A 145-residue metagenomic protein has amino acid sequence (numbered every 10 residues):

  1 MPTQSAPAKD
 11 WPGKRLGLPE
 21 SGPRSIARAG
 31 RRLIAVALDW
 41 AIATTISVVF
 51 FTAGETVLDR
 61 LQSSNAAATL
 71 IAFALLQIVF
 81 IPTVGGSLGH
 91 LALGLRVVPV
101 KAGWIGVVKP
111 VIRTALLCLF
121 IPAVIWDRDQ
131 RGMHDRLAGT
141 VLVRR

Functional and structural regions predicted by a protein language model:
M1-A123, R131-R145: Short, small/hydrophobic-residue-rich motifs at membrane-helix boundaries and re-entrant hairpins of integral membrane
